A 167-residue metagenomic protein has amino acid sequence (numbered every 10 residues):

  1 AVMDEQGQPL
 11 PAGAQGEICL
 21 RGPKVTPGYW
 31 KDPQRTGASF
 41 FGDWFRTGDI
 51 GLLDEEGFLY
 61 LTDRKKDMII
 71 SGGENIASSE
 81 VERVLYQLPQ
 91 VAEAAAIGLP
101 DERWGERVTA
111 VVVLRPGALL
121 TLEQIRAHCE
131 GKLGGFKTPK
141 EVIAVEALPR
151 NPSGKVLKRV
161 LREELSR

Functional and structural regions predicted by a protein language model:
A1-V2, C19, Y60, A95: Structured core elements
V2, D49-L53, A96: A structural signal for short hydrophobic beta-strand segments in well-ordered beta-sheet cores
E5: Carbohydrate-binding surfaces of carbohydrate-active enzymes
Q8-G13, E17-S79, V84-Q87, R103-W104: Conserved ATP-binding/catalytic segment of the ANL
E17, Q90-E93, E141: Residues at the N-termini of beta-strands
I69, A95-D101, E106-P116, L122-R167: Conserved C-terminal "lid"/linker of ANL adenylate-forming enzymes
V84-Q90, H128, K132: Generic non-transmembrane alpha-helical segments
